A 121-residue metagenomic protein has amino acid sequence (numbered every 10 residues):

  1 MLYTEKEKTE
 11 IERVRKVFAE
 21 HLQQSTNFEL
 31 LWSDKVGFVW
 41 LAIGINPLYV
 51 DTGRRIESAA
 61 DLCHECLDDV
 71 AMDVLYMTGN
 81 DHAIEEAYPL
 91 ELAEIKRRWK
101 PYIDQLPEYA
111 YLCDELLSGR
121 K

Functional and structural regions predicted by a protein language model:
M1-E29: Negatively charged, low-complexity tracts enriched in Asp/Glu with abundant Ser/Thr
M1-E5, P101, E115-K121: Short intrinsically disordered terminal tails
H21-L22, V36, D61, K121: Intrinsically disordered, low-complexity serine/threonine-rich segments
W32-L106: Acidic, low-complexity, intrinsically disordered interaction modules
E108-L116: Short interaction-hotspot residues at assembly and binding interfaces
